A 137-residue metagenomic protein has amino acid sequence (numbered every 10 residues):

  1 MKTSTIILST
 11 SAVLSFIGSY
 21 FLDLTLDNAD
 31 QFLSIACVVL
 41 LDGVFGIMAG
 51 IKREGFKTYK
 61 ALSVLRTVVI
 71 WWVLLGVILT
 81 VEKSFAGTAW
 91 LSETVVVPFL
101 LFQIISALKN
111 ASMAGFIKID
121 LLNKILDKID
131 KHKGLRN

Functional and structural regions predicted by a protein language model:
M1-S9, L101-N137: Membrane-proximal cytosolic segments adjacent to transmembrane helices
S11-L33: Membrane-helix boundary elements
S19, I35-G46, W71-L79, P98-S106: Alpha-helical transmembrane segments of multi-pass membrane proteins
L24-D27, I51-G55, K83, G87 (+2 more regions): Transmembrane helix-loop junctions in multipass membrane proteins, especially transporters and channels
L26-V44, K60-V64: Loop-to-helix transition at the N-terminal end of transmembrane alpha-helices
F45-A49, N110-M113: Alpha-helical transmembrane segments and their lipid-water interface positions in multi-pass membrane proteins
R53-V73: Juxtamembrane helix-capping/reentrant segments at transmembrane boundaries
L79-W90, V96: Membrane-helix boundary connector in multi-pass membrane proteins
